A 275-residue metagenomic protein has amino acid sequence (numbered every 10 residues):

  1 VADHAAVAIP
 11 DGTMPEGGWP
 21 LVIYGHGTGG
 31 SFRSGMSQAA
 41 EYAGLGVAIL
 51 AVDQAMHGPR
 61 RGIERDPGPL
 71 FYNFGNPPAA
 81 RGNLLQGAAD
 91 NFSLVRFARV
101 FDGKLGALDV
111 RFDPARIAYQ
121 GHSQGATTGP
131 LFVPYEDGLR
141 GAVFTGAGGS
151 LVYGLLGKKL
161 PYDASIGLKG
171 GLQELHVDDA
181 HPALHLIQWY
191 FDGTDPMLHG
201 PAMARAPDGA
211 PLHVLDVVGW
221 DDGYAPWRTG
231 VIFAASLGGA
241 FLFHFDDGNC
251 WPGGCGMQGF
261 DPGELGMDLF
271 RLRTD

Functional and structural regions predicted by a protein language model:
V1-H4, I9-T13, G125: Catalytic-loop region of hydrolases
A2, M14-L108: Cap/lid segment of the alpha/beta-hydrolase catalytic domain
A6, P20-I23, A79, N83-Q86 (+1 more regions): C-terminal subdomain of alpha/beta-hydrolase-fold enzymes, centered on the catalytic histidine and its supporting
A8-G17, F101-A115, L131-Y135, G193-A210: Surface-exposed acidic, glycine-flexible loop patches that form ligand/cofactor-binding and adhesion interfaces
M14, T28-R33, M56-G62, G125-G129 (+3 more regions): Flexible loop/turn segments at secondary-structure boundaries
G17-L21, L45-A48, P114-R116, D137-G141 (+1 more regions): Loop/turn elements at helix/coil->beta-strand transitions in domains of secreted/extracellular proteins
M36, P130-P134, V231: Short, hydrophobic alpha-helix immediately C-terminal to the catalytic nucleophile
F97-G157: Primarily recognizes the serine-hydrolase "nucleophile elbow" in alpha/beta-hydrolase and SGNH/GDSL folds
